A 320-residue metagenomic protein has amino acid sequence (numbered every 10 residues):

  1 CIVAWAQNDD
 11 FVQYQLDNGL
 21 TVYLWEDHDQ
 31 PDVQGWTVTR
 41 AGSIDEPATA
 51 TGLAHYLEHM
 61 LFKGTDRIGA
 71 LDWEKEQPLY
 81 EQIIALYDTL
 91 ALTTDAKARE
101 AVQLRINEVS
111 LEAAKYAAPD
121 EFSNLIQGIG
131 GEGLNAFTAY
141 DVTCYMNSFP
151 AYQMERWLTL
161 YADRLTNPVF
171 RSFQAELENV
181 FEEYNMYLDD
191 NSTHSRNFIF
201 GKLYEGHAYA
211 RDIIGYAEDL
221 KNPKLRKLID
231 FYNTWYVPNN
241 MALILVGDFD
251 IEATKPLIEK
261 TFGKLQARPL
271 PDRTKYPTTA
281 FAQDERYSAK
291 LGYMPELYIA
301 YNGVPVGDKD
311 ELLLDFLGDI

Functional and structural regions predicted by a protein language model:
C1-V3: Bacterial N-terminal signal peptides
W5-D45, G69-Y152, M186-N240, I251 (+1 more regions): Non-catalytic beta-strand/loop surface segments
E46-A48, E155-W157, Q174, G307-D310: Solvent-exposed, non-transmembrane alpha-helical starts
A48, M60-D72: Metal-associated gating/positioning segment near the N- to mid-region
T51-K63, D315, D319: Active-site recognition of the HExxH zinc-binding catalytic motif
G64-D66, N147-L177, I320: M16/insulysin-pitrilysin zinc metalloprotease superfamily fold
T159-R164, P256-F262: Short amphipathic alpha-helices in soluble, non-transmembrane regions that often serve as interface/regulatory elements
